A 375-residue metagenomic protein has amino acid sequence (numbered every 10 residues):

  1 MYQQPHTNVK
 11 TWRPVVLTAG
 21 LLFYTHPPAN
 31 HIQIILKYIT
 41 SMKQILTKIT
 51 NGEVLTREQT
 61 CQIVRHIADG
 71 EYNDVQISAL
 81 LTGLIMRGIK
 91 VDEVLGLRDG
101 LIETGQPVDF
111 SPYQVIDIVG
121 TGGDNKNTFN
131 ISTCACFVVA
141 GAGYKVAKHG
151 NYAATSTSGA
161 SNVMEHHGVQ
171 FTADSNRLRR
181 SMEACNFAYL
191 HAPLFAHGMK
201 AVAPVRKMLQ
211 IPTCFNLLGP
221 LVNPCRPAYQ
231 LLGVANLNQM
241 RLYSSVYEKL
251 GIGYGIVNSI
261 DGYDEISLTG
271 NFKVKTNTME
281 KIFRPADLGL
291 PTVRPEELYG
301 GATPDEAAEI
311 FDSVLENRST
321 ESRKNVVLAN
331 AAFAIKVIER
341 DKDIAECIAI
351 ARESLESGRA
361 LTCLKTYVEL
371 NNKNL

Functional and structural regions predicted by a protein language model:
Q4-P28: Positively charged N-terminal leader segments that act as targeting/secretion signals
Y24-S41: Short, Lys/Arg-enriched N-terminal segments with co-localized hydrophobic residues within the first ~10-30 amino acids
S41, I49-L95, I102-F110, V326: N-terminal glycine-rich anion-binding loops that anchor highly charged ligand groups
K48, G100-Q106, T128, G143 (+2 more regions): Glycine-rich anion-binding loops and their surrounding alpha/beta cores
L81, F129-C185: A glycine-rich phosphate/pyrophosphate-binding beta-strand-loop-alpha-helix module
G88-G150: Active-site cofactor/substrate anionic-group-binding motifs, chiefly glycine- and Lys/Arg-rich phosphate-binding loops
G120-N125, G150-S156, F195, I260-D261: Acidic, glycine-rich active-site loops and adjacent beta-strand->loop/helix elements that engage anionic groups
